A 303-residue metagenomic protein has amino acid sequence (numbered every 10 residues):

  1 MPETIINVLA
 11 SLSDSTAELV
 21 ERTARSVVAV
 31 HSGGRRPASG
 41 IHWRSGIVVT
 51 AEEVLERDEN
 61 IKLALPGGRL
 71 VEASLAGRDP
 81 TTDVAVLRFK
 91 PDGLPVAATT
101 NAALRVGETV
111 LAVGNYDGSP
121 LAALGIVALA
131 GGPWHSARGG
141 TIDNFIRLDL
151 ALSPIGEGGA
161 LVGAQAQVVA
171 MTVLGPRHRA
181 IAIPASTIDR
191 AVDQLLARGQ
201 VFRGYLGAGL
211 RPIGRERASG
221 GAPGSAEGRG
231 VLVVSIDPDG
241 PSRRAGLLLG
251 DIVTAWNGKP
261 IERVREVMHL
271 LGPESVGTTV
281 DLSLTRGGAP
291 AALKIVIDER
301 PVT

Functional and structural regions predicted by a protein language model:
M1-V20, A112, V168-A226, V264 (+4 more regions): C-terminal cap/linker of serine protease catalytic domains
E3-V8, A29-L121, F145-I146, P154-I155 (+7 more regions): Conserved active-site neighborhood of the chymotrypsin/trypsin-like protease fold
A24-S26, A85, F89-A98, L121-H178 (+2 more regions): Active-site region of chymotrypsin-like
R36-A38, G156-G158, V231-V234, L248-L249 (+1 more regions): Short loop/turn microsegments at loop-to-beta-strand junctions
S45-V49, V169, S242-R265: Conserved PDZ fold ligand-binding element
A76-D83, A130-I146, Q194-F202, I213-G230: Gly/Ser-enriched beta-turn/beta-hairpin loop segments
I155-L161, G214-E227, D237-A255, L270: PDZ/PDZ-like domain micro-motif
